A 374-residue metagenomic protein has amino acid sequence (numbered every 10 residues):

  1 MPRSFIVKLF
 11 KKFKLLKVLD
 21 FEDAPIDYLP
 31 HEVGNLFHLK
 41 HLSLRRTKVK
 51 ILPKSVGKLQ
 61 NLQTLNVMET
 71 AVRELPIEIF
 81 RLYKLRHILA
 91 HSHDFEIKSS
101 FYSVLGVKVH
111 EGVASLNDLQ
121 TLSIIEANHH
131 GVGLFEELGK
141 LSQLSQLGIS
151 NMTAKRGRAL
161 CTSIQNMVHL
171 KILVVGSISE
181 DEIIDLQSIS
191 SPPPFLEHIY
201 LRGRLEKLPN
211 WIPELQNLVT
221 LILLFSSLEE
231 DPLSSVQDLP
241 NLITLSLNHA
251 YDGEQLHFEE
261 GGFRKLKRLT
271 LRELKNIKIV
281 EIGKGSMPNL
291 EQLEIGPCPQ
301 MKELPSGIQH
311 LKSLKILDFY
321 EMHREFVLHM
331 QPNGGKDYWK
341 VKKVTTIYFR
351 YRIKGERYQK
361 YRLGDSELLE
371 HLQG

Functional and structural regions predicted by a protein language model:
M1-G131, L138-R156, I164-E182, S190-E254 (+3 more regions): Predominantly recognizes leucine-rich repeat
C161, F258-E259: Short, solvent-exposed loop/turn segments at secondary-structure boundaries
H257-F258, E281: Short, recurring structural edge motifs at helix starts
